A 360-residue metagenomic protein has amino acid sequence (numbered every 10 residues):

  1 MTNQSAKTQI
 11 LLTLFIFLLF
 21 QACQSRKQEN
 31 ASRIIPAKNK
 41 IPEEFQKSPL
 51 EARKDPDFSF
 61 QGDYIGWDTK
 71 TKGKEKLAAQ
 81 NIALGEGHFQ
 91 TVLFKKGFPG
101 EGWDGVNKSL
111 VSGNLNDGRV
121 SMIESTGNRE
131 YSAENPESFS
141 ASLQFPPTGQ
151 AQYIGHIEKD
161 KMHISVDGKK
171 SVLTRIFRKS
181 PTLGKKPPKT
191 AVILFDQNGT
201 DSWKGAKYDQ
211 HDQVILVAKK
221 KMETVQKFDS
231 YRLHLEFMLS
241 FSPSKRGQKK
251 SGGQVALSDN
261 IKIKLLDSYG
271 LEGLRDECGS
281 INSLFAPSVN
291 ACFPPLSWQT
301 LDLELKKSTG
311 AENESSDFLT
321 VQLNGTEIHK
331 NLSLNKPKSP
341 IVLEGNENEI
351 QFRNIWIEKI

Functional and structural regions predicted by a protein language model:
T2-I10: Bacterial N-terminal signal peptides that target proteins for export
L11-F17: Sec-dependent N-terminal signal peptides
F20-A22: C-terminal motif of bacterial Sec signal peptides marking the signal peptidase cleavage site
R26-R33, K40, P56, F94 (+1 more regions): Carbohydrate-interacting regions of secretory-pathway proteins
A37-G87, K204-Q213: Short, solvent-exposed loop/hinge segments that bridge or flank secondary-structure elements
H88-L93: Metallo-beta-lactamase
